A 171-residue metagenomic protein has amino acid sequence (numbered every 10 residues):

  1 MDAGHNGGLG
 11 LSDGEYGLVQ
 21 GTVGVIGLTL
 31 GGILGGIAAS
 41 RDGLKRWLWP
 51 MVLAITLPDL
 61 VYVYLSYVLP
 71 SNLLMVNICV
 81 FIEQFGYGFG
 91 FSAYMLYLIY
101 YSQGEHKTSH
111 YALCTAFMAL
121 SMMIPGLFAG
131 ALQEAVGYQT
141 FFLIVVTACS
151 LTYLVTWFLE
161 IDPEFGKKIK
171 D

Functional and structural regions predicted by a protein language model:
M1-G17: Short amphipathic helix-loop junctions that connect adjacent transmembrane helices in Major Facilitator Superfamily/SLC
D13-G14, G104-C114: Loop-to-transmembrane helix entry/capping segments in MFS-fold secondary transporters and related SLC/MFSD carriers
L18-I26, L53, F81, A112-L120: Transmembrane alpha-helical cores of Major Facilitator Superfamily
L30-W47, Q133-E134: Helix-to-loop junctions at the C-terminal end of transmembrane segments in multipass secondary transporters
R46-Y94: C-terminal transmembrane helical hairpin of 12-TM major facilitator-type secondary transporters
A93-Y101: Intracellular helix-loop hinge segments at the cytoplasmic ends of transmembrane helices in 12-TM rocker-switch-type
L120-A135: A gly/Pro-rich, aromatic-decorated transmembrane alpha-helix motif that marks the paired, flexible gating helices
L143-D171: Multi-pass alpha-helical transporter architecture, strongest for 12-TM Major Facilitator/SLC carriers used
